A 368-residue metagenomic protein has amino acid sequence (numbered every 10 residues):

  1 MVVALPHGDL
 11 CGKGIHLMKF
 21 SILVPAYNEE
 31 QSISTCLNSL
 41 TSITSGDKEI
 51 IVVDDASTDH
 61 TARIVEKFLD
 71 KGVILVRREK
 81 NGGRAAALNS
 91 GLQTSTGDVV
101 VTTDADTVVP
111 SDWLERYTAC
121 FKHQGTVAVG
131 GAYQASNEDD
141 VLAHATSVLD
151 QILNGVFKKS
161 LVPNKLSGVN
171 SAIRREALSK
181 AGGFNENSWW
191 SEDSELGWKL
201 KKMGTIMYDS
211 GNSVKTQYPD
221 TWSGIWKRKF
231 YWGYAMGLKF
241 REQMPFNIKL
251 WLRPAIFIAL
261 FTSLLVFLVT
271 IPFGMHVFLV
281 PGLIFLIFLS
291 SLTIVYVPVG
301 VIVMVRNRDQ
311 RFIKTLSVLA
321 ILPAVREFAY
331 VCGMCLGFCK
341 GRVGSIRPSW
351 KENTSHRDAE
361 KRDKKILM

Functional and structural regions predicted by a protein language model:
N38-D47: Short, acidic, metal-binding catalytic loop of nucleotide-sugar glycosyltransferases
S39, D54-R63, K80, T107: A conserved acidic beta->alpha catalytic loop
R78-S95: Glycine-rich, basic loop-to-helix element that forms the pyrophosphate-binding segment of sugar-nucleotide handling
V100: Short aromatic/hydrophobic "clamp" motif used to bind/position activated sugar donors
D112-L142: Conserved donor NDP-sugar-binding/catalytic core segment of glycosyltransferases
A135, N154-I173, W189, V214 (+1 more regions): A recurrent flexible, glycine/aromatic-enriched loop bordering the glycosyltransferase active site that acts as
N187-F246: Catalytic donor/gating beta->alpha subdomain of glycosyltransferases that bind UDP-sugars
I258-K340: Membrane-embedded multi-pass helical conduit in multi-pass membrane proteins, especially envelope-biosynthetic
